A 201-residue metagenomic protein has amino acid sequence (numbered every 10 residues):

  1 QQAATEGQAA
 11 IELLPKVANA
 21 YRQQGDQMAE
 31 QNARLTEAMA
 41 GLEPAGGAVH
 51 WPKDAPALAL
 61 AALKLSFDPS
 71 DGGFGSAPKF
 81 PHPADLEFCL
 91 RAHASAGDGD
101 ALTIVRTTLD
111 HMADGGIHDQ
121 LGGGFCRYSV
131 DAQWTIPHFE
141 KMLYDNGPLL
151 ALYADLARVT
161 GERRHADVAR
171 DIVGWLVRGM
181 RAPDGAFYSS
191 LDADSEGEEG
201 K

Functional and structural regions predicted by a protein language model:
Q1-K201: Replace the tail clause
